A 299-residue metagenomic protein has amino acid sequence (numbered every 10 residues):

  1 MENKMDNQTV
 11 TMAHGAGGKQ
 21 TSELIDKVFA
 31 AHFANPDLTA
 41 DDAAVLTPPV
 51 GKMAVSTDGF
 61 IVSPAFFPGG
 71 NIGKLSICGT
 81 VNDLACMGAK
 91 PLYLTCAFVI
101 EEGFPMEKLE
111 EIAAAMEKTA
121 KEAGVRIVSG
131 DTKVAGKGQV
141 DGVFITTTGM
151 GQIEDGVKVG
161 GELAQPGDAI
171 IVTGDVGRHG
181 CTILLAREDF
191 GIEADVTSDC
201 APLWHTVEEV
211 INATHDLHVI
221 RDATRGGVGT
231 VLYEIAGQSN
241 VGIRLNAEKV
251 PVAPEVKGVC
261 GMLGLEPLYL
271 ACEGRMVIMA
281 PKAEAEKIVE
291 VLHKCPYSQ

Functional and structural regions predicted by a protein language model:
M1-Q299: Helix-biased detector of long, well-ordered alpha-helical tracts
